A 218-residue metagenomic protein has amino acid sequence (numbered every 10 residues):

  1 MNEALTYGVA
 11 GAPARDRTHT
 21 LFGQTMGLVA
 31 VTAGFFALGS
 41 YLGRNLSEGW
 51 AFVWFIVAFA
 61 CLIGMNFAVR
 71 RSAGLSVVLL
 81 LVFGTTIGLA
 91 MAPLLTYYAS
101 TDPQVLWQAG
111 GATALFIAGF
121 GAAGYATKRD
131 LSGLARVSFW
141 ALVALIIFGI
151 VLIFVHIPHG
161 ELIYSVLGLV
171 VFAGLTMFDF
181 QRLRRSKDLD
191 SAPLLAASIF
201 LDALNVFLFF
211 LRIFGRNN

Functional and structural regions predicted by a protein language model:
M1-N218: A hydrophobic alpha-helical transmembrane-helix feature that marks the membrane cores and membrane-interface segments
